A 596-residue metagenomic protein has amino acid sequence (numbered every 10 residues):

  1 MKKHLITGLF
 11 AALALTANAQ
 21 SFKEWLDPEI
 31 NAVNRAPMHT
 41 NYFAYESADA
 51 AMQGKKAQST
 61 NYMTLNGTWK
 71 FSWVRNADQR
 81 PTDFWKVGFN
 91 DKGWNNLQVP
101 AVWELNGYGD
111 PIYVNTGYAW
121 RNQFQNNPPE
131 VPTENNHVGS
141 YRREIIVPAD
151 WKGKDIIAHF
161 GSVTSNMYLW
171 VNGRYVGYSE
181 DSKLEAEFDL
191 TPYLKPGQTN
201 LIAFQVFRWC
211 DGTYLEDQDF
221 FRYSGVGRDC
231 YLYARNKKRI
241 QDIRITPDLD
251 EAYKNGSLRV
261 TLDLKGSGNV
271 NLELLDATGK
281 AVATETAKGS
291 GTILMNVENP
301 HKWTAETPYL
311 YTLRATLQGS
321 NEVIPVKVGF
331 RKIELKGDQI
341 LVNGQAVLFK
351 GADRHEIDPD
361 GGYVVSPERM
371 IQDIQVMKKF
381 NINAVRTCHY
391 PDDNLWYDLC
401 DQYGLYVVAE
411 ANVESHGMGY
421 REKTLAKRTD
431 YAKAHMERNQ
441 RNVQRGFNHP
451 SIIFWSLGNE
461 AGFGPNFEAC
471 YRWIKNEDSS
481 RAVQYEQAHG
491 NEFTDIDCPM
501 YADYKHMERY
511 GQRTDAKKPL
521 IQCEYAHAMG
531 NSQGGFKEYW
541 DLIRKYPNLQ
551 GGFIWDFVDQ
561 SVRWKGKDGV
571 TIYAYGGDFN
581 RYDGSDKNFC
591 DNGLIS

Functional and structural regions predicted by a protein language model:
M1-F22: Bacterial Sec-dependent N-terminal signal peptides
Q20-H159, C210, Y214-Q218, Y223-V226 (+1 more regions): Extended carbohydrate-recognition surfaces in non-catalytic/accessory domains of CAZymes and lectin-like proteins
E24, K55-K56, K70-V74, N106 (+6 more regions): Accessory beta-strand-rich segments of carbohydrate-active enzymes
V176-G177, V282, V347: Short hydrophobic beta-strand segments in globular cytosolic domains
K195-G197, D263-E334: Extended acidic/polar, glycine-enriched regions that form or flank non-catalytic beta-rich accessory modules
K237-G266, S596: Surface beta-strand/loop "capping" patches
I243-R244, R314-M377: N-terminal carbohydrate-binding accessory modules
I374-M377, A384-F589, G593: Substrate-binding/catalytic cleft of secreted carbohydrate-active enzymes, primarily glycoside hydrolases
